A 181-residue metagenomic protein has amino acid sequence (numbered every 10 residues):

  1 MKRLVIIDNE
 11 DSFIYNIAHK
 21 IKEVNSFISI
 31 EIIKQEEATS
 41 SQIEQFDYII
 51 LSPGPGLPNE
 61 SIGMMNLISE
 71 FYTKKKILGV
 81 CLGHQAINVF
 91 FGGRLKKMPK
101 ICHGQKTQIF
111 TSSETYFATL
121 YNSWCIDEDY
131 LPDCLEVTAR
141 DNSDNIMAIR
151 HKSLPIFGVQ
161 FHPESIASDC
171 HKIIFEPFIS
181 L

Functional and structural regions predicted by a protein language model:
M1-V5: Extreme N-terminal starter segment of soluble prokaryotic enzymes
N9-S12, H19, E23, I32 (+4 more regions): A generic "structured core" feature
I28-E37: A short beta-strand-loop structural module common to alpha/beta enzyme folds
E37-F46: Short amphipathic alpha-helix with an adjacent loop that forms part of the alpha/beta core around
F46-T115: Cysteine-nucleophile active-site neighborhood
C81, N122, H162: Histidine-centered divalent metal-coordination motifs
S113-L154: Catalytic beta-strand/loop cores that center a nucleophilic Ser/Cys/Thr and support acyl-enzyme chemistry
I166-L181: Acyltransferase
